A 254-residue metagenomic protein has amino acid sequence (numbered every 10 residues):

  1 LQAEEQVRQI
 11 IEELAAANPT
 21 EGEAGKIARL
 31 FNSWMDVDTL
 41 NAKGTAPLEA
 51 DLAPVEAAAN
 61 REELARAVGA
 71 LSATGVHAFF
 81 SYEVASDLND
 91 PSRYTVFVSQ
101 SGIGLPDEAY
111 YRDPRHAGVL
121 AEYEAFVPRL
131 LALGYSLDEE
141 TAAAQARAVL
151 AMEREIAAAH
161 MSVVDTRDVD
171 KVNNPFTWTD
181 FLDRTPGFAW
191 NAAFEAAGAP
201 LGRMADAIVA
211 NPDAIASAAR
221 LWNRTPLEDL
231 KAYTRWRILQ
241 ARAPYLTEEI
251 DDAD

Functional and structural regions predicted by a protein language model:
L1-E12, R167: N-terminal mature-domain "stem" immediately C-terminal to a signal peptide or N-terminal signal-anchor/transmembrane
A15-D254: Noncatalytic, helix-rich "gating/capping" subdomain that lines the substrate-entry/channel surface of large enzyme
